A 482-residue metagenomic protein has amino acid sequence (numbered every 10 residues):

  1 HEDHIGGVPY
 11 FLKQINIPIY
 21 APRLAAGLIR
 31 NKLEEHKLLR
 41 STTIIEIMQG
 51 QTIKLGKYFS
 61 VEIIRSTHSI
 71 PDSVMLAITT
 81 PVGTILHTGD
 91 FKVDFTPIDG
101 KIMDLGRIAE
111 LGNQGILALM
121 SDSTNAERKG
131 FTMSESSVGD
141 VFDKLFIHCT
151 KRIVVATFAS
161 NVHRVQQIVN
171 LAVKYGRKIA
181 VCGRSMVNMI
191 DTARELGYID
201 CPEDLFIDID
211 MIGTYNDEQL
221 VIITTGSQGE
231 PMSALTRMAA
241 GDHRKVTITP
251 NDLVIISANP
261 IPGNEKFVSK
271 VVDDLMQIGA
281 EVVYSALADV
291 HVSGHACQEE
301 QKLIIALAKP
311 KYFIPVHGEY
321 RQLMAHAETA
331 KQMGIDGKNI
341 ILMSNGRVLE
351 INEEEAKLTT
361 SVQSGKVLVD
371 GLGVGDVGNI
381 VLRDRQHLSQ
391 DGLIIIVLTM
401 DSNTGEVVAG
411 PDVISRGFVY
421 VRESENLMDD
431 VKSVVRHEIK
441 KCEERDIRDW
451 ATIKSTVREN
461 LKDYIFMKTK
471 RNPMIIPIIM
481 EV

Functional and structural regions predicted by a protein language model:
H1-Y215, S233-T247, K266-K270: His/Asp/Glu-rich metal-coordinating catalytic cores of metallo-dependent phosphodiesterases/hydrolases acting on
P18-I19, I314, M474-I476: Short glycine-rich phosphate-binding loop at a beta-alpha junction
L33, A330, I465: Conserved hydrophobic residues forming the short capping helix/wall of the S-adenosyl-L-methionine
I44-E46, A118-M120, V254, V282 (+2 more regions): Conserved beta-strand scaffold positions in the cores of enzyme catalytic domains, especially in NTP/NDP-utilizing
Y58, S73-M75, Q219, D391-I395 (+1 more regions): Broad gene-expression machinery/nucleic-acid interaction feature
E127-S257, I261-D430, V434-D446, K454: Hard-cation-handling environments
D446-V482: C-terminal tails and terminal domains of large nucleic-acid-associated and other macromolecular-machine proteins
